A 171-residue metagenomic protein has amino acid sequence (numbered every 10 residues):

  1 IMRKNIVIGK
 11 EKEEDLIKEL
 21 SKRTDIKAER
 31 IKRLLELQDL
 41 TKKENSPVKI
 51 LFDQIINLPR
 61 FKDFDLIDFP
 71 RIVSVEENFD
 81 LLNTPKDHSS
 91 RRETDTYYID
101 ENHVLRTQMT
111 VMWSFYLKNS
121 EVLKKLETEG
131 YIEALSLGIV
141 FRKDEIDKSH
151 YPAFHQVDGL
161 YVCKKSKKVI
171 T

Functional and structural regions predicted by a protein language model:
M2-T171: TRNA-recognition modules of translation machinery and tRNA-sensing kinases, especially anticodon-binding
